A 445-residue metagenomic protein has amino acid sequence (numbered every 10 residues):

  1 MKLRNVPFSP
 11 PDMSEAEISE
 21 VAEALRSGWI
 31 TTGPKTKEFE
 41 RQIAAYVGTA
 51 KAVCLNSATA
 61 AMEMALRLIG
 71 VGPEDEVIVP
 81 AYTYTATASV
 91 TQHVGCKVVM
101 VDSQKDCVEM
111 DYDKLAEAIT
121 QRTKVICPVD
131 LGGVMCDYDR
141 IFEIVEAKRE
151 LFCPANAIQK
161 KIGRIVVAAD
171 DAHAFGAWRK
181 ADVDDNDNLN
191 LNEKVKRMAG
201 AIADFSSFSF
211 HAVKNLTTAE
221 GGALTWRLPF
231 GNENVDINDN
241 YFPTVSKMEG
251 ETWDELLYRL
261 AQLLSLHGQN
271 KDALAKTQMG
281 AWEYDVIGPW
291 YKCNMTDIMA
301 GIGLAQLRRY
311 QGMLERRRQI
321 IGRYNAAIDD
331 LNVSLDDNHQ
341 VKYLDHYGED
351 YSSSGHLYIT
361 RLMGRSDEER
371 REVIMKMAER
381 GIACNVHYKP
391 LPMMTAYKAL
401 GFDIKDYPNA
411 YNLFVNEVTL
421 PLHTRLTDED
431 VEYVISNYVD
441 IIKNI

Functional and structural regions predicted by a protein language model:
M1-I30, P34, D285-I287, P421: N-terminal "arm"/small-domain region of PLP-dependent enzymes with the aminotransferase-like
V21, A65, V434, Y438: Hydrophobic "lid"/C-terminal helical patch of Rossmann-like NAD(P)-dependent dehydrogenase/epimerase domains
W29-E76, V90-V94, M100-V101, R149-N156 (+1 more regions): Phosphate-binding glycine-rich loop
K37-R41, T49-A50, D113, V125-V129 (+4 more regions): PLP-dependent aminotransferase class I/II
V53, I78, V99, V166-D170 (+3 more regions): Structural detector of well-ordered beta-strand residues that form the stable sheet scaffold of enzyme domains
A65-Q121, V125-C127: Conserved PLP-anchoring active-site segment centered on the Schiff-base-forming lysine
D75, K97, I165-V166, N416: The start of beta-strands in P-loop NTPase/AAA+ ATPase cores
D106-T218, T225-G231, D239-P243, K247: Active-site phosphate-binding strand-loop segment of PLP-dependent enzymes
